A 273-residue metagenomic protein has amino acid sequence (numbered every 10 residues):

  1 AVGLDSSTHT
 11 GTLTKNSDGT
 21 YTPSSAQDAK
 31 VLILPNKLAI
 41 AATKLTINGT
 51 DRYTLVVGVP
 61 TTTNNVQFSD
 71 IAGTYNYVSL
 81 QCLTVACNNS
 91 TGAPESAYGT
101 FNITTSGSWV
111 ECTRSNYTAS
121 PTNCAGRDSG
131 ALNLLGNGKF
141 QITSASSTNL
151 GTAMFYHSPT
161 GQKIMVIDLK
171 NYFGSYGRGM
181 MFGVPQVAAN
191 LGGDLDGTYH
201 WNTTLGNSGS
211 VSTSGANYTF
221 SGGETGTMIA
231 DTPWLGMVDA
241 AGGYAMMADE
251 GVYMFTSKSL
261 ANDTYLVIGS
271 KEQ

Functional and structural regions predicted by a protein language model:
A1-Q273: Mature soluble binding/inhibitory domains
